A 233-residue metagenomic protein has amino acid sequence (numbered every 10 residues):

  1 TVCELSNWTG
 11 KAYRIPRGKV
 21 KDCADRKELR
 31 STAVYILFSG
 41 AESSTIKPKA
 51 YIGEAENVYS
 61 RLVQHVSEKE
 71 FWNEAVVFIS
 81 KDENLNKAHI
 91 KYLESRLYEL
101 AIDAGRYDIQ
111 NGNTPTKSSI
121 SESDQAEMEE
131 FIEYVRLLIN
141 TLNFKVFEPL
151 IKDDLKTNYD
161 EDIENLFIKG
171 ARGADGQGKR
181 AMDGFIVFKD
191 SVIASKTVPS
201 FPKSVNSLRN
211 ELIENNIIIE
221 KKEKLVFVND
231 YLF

Functional and structural regions predicted by a protein language model:
T1-S67, N84, A88, Y92 (+4 more regions): GIY-YIG nuclease catalytic motif and its immediate N-terminal context
I36-F38, V76-I79, F188: Residues in well-ordered beta-strands of folded domains
S43-T45, A104-I109, T116-F233: Intrinsically disordered, charged low-complexity linkers and terminal tails that flank or connect structured domains
Y59, W72, E94, V205-N206: Alpha-helix initiation and N-capping motif
S67-A75: A short alpha->loop->secondary-structure connector
E74-L93, Y98-F131: Acidic metal-coordinating catalytic centers involved in nucleic-acid phosphodiester chemistry
